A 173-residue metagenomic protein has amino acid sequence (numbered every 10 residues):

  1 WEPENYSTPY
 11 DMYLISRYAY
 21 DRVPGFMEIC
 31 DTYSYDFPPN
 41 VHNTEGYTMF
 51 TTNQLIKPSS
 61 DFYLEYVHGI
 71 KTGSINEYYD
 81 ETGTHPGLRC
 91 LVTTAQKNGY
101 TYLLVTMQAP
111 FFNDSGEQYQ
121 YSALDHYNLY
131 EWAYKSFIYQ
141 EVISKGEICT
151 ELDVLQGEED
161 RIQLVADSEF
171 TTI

Functional and structural regions predicted by a protein language model:
W1: Acidic helix/loop microenvironments that form the catalytic cleft of cell-wall polysaccharide enzymes
E4-Y6, Y10-I173: Domain-terminus/edge residues, biased toward the C-terminal soluble/receptor-binding domains of extracytoplasmic
